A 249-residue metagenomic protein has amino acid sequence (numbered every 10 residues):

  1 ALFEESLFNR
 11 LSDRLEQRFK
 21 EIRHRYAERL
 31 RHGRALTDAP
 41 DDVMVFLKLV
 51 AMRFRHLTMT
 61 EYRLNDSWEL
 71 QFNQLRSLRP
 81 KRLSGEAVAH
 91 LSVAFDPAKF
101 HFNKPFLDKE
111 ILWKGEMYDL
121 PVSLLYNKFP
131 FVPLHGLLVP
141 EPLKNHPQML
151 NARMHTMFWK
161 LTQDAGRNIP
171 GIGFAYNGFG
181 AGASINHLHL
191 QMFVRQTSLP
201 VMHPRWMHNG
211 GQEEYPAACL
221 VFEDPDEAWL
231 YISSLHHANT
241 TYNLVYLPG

Functional and structural regions predicted by a protein language model:
A1-M154, I172, R195-E223, A228-G249: Active-site microenvironments that recognize anionic phosphate/pyrophosphate groups
L30, A165-N168: Generic detector of intrinsically disordered, low-complexity, polar/charged segments
D119, I169, I185-H187: Short connector loops at helix/strand junctions that flank enzyme active sites, especially segments positioning acidic
M154-G166: A short, contiguous, amphipathic alpha-helix enriched in charged residues
G171-I185: Active-site nucleotide-donor binding segment shared across nucleotidyl transfer reactions
A181-T197: Histidine-centered catalytic micro-motifs
